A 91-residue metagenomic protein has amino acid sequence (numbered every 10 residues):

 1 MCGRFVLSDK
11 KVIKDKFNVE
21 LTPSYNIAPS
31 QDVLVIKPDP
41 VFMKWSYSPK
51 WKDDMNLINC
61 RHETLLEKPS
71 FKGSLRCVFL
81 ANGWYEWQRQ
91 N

Functional and structural regions predicted by a protein language model:
M1-N91: Short linear sequence motif anchored by a di-proline
